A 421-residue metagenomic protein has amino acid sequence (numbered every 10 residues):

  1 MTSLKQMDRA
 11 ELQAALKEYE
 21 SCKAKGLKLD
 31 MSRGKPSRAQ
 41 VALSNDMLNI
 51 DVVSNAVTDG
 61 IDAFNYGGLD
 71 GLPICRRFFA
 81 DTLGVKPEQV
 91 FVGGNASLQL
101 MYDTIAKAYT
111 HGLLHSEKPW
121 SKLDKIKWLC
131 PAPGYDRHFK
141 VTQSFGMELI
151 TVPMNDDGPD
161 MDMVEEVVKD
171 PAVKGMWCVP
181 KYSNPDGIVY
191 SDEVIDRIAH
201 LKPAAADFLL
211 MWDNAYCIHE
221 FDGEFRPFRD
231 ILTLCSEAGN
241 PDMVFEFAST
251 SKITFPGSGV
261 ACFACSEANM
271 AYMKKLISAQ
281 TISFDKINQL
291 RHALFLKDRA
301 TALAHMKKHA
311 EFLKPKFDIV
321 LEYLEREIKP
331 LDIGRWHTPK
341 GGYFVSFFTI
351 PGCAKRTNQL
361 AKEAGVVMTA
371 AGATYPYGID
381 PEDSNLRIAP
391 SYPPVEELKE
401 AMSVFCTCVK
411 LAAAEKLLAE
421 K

Functional and structural regions predicted by a protein language model:
T2-D70, I74-C75, A80-D81, E363-V366: N-terminal "arm"/small-domain region of PLP-dependent enzymes with the aminotransferase-like
G34-R38, S97-L98, G134-D136, D157 (+8 more regions): Short, solvent-exposed loop/turn segments at secondary-structure junctions
A56, I61-A206, C217-G239, G352-A354 (+2 more regions): Conserved core of the PLP fold type I
G93, T233-K314, E327: Conserved core segment of the aminotransferase class I/II
K307-L321, I333-F348: Conserved glycine-rich beta-strand-loop-beta hairpin in the small C-terminal domain of fold type I
S346-P351, M368-K410: Conserved PLP-binding active-site segment of the aspartate aminotransferase-like
T357-E363, A401-C406: Short amphipathic alpha-helices in soluble, non-transmembrane regions that often serve as interface/regulatory elements
